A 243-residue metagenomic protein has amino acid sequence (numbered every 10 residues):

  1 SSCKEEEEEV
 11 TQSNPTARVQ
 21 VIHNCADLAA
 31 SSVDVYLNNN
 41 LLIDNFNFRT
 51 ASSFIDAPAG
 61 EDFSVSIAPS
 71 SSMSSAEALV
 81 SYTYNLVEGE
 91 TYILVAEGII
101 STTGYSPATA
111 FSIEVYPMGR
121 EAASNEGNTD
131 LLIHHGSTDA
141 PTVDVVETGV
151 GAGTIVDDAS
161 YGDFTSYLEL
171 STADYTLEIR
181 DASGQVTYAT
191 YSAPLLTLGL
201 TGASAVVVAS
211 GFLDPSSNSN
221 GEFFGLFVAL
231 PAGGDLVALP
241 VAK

Functional and structural regions predicted by a protein language model:
C3-K243: Intrinsically disordered, low-complexity polar regions and short flexible loop motifs
